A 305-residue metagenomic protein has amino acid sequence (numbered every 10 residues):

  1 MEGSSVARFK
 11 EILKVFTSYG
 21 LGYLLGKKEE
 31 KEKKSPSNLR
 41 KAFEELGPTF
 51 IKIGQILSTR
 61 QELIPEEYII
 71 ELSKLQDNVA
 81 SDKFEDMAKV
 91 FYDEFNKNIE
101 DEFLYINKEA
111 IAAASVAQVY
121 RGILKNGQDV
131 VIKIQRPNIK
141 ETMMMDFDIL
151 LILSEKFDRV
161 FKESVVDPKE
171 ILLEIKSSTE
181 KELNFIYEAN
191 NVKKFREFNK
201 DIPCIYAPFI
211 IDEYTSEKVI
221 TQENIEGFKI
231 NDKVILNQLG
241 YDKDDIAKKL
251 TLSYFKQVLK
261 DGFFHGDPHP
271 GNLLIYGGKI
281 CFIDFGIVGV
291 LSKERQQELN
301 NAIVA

Functional and structural regions predicted by a protein language model:
M1-Q257, G262, P270, L274-V304: Broad phosphate/nucleotide-binding scaffolds in NTP-utilizing and phosphate-metabolizing enzymes
H265: Histidine-centered phosphotransfer motif of kinases
